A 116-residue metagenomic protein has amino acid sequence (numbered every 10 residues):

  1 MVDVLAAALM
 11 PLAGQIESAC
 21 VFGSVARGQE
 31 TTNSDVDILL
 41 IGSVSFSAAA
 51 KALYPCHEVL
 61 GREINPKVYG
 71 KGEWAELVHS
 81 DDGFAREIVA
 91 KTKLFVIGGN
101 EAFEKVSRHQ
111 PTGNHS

Functional and structural regions predicted by a protein language model:
M1-S18, A26-N33, G42-S116: Catalytic core of pol beta-like nucleotidyltransferases
